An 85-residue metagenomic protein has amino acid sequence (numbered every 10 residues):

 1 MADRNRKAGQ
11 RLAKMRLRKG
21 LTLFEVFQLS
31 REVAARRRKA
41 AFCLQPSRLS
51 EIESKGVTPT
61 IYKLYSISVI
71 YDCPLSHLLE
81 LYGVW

Functional and structural regions predicted by a protein language model:
M1-L29: A short, Lys/Arg-rich alpha-helix, primarily the initiator
L12, L23, P46, I61-L64: Helix-turn-helix DNA-binding elements, focusing on the entry/boundary residues of the two helices that contact DNA
G20-E51: Short alpha-helical DNA-recognition segment
S30, E53, K63, Y82: DNA major-groove recognition helix of helix-turn-helix
T60-H77: DNA major-groove recognition helix of helix-turn-helix/homeodomain DNA-binding modules
L78-W85: C-terminal/domain-terminus segments
